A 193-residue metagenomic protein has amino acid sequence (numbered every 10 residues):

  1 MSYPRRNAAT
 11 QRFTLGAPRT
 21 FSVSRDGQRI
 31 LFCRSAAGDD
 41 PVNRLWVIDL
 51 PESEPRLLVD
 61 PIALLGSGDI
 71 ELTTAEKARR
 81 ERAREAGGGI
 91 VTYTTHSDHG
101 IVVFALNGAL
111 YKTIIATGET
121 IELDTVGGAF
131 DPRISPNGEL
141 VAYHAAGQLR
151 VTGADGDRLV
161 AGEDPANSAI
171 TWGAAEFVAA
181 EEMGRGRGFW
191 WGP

Functional and structural regions predicted by a protein language model:
M1-P193: Beta-propeller folds
